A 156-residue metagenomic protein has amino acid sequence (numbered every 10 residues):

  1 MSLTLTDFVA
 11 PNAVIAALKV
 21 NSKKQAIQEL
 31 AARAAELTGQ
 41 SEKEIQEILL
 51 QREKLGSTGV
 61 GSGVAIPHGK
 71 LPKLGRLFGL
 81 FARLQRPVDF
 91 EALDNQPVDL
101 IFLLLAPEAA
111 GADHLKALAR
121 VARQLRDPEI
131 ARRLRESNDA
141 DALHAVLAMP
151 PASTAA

Functional and structural regions predicted by a protein language model:
M1-A156: Cytosolic covalent-transfer regions centered on His/Cys nucleophiles that carry phosphoryl or persulfide groups
